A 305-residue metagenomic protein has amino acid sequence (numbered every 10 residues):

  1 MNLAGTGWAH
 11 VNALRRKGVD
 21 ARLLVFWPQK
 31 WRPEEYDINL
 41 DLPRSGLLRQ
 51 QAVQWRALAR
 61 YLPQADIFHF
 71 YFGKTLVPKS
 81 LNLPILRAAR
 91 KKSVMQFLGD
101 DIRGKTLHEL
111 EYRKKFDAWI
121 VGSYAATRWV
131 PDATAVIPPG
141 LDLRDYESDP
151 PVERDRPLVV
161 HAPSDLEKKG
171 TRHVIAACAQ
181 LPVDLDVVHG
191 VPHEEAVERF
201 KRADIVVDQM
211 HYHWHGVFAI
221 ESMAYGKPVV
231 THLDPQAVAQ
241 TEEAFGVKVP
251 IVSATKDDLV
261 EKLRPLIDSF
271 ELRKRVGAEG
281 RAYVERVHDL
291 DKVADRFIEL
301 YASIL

Functional and structural regions predicted by a protein language model:
M1, L58-P78, V94, Q209: Short N-terminal targeting/anchoring amphipathic segment
G5, D268-A302: A charged, aromatic-enriched C-terminal amphipathic alpha-helix characteristic of glycosyltransferases across folds
I67-F72, L83-R103, A118-V121: Active-site proximal beta-strand in glycosyltransferases
V94, I102, R113-S148: Donor nucleotide-sugar binding/catalytic pocket of nucleotide-sugar-dependent glycosyltransferases
S148-K169, I175-C178: Conserved donor-binding/catalytic core segment of Leloir-type glycosyltransferases
D204, A224-P228: A short alpha->beta transition loop at the rim of the catalytic pocket in nucleotide-sugar-dependent
P228-A237: Short hydrophobic beta-strand element within catalytic cores of glycosyltransferases and related nucleotide-activated
V238-R264: Change "using UDP/GDP/dTDP sugars" to "using nucleotide sugars
